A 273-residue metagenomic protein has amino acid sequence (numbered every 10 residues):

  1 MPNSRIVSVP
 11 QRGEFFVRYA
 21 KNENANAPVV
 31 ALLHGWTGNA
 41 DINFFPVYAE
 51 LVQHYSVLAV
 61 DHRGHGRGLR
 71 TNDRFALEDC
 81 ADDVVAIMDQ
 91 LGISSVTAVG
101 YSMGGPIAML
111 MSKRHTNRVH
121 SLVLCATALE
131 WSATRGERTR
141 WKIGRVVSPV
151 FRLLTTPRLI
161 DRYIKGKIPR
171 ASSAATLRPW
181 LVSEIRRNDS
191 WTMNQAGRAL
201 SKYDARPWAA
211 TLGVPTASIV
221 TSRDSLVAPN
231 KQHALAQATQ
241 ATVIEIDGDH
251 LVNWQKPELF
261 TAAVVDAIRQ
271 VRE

Functional and structural regions predicted by a protein language model:
M1-E14: N-terminal cap/lid segment of alpha/beta-hydrolase-fold proteins
F16-R67: Conserved HGGG/HGGXW glycine-rich cap/lid loop of the alpha/beta-hydrolase fold
F45, A49, L58-V99: Active-site loop/oxyanion-hole signature of alpha/beta-hydrolase fold enzymes
Y48, P215-G248, W254: Conserved loop-alpha-helix segment in the C-terminal half of the alpha/beta-hydrolase fold that carries the catalytic
G100, G104, A108: Gly/Ala-rich beta-loop-alpha elbow adjacent to hydrolase catalytic centers
K113, S121-F151: Flexible "cap/lid" loop of the alpha/beta hydrolase fold
A133-R138, L153-T211: Conserved alpha/beta-hydrolase catalytic His-Asp/Glu region
Q240-E273: Catalytic active-site module of serine/aspartate enzymes centered on a nucleophile-bearing elbow/loop
